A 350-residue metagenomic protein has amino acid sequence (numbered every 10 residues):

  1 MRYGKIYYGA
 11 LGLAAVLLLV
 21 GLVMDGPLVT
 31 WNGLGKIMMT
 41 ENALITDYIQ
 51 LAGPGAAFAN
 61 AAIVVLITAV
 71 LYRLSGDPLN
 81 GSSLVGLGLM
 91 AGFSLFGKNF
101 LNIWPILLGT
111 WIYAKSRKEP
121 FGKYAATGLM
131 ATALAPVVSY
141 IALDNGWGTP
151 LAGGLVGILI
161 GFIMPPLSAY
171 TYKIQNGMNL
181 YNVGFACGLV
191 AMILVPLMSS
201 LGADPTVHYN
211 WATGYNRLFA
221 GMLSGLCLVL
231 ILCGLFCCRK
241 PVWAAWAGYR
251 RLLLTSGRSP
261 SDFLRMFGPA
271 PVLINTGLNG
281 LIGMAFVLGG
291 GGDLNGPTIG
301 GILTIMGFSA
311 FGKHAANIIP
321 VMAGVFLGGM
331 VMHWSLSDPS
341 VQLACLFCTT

Functional and structural regions predicted by a protein language model:
M1-K98, V229-A244, S261-G277, L281-G289 (+1 more regions): N-terminal signal-anchor module of multipass membrane proteins
R2-A10, P78, I174-V190, T213-N216 (+3 more regions): Cytoplasm-facing juxtamembrane segments at the starts of transmembrane helices in multi-pass membrane proteins
R2-Y3, E119, Y124, A131-I160 (+2 more regions): Membrane-interface helix-loop-helix junctions at boundaries between adjacent transmembrane segments
L13-D25, V64-V70, G109-Y113, I158-Y170 (+4 more regions): Hydrophobic core segments of alpha-helical transmembrane domains in multi-pass integral membrane proteins
L28-I49, I141-P150, L201-N216, R251-S261: Inter-helical loop and helix-membrane interface segments of multi-pass membrane transporters/permeases
G55-A59, L108, I112, K123-V138 (+4 more regions): Alpha-helical membrane segments and immediately flanking helix-loop junctions that form or couple to the substrate/ion
F58-A62, S83-G86, W104, A125 (+4 more regions): Hydrophobic alpha-helical transmembrane segments
R73, V85-K118, L129, Y140 (+2 more regions): Conserved mixed alpha/beta catalytic, RNA-binding, or beta-rich assembly cores of soluble enzyme, regulatory
